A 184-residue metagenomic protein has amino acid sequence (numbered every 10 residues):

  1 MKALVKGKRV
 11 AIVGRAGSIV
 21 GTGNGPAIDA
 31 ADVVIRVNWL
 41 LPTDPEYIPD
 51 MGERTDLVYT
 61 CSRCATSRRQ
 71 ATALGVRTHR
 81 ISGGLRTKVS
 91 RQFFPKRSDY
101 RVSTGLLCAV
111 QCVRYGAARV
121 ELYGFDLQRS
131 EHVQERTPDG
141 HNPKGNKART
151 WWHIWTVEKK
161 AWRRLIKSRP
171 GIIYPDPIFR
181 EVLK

Functional and structural regions predicted by a protein language model:
M1-K184: Metal-ion/cofactor- or nucleotide/acyl-coenzyme-handling active-site neighborhoods
